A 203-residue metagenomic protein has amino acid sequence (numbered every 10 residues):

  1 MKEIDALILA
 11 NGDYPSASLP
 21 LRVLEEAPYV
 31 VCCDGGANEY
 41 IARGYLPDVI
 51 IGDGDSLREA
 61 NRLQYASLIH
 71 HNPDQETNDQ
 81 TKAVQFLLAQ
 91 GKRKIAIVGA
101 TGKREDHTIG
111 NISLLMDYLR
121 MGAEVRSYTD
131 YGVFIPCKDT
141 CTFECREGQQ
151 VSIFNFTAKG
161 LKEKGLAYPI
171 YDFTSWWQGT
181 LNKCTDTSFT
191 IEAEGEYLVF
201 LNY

Functional and structural regions predicted by a protein language model:
M1-N61: N-terminal beta-strand-loop-alpha-helix module at the start of alpha/beta ligand-binding or catalytic domains
A10-G12, T101, N202: Structural motif
R43, N61-R62, H107-I109, C137-T140: Short, well-ordered secondary-structure micro-motifs
L68-G91: Short phosphate-binding loop-to-helix
K82-V84, Q90-T108: Internal, conserved structured core segments that host functional sites
D106-M116: Short Gly/Thr/Asp-enriched flexible loops that form oxyanion-binding sites at enzyme active sites
D117-C145, V151: Class I SAM-dependent methyltransferase SAM-binding "motif I" and its flanking Rossmann-like core
C137-Y203: Long, charged alpha-helical interface segments
